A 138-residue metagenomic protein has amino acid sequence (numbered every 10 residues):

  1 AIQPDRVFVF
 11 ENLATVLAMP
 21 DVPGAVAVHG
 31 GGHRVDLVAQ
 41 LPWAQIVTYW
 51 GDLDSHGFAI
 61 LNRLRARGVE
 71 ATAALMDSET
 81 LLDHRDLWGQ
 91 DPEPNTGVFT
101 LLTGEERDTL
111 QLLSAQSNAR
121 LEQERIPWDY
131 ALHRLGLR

Functional and structural regions predicted by a protein language model:
R6-W50, H56, E70-D83: Acidic, glycine-rich catalytic loops of TOPRIM or P-loop NTPase phosphate-binding modules used across DNA replication
G57-R138: Gly/Ser/Thr/Ala-enriched C-terminal appendages of enzymes
